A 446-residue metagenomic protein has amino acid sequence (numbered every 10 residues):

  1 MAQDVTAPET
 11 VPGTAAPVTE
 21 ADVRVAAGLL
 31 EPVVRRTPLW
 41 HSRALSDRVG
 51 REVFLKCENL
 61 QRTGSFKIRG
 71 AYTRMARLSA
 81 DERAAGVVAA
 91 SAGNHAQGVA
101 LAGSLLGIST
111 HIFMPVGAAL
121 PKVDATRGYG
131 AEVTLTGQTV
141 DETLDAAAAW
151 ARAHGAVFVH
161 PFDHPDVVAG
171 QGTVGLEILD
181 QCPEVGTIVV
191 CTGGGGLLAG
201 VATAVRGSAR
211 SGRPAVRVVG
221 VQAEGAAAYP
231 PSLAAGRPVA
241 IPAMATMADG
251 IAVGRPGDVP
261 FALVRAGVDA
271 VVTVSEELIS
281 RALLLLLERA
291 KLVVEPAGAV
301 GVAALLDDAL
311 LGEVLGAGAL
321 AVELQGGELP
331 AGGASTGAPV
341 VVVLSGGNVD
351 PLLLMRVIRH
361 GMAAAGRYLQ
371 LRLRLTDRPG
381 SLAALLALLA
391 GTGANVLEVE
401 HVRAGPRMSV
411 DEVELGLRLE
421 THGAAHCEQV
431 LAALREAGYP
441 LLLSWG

Functional and structural regions predicted by a protein language model:
M1-G446: PLP-dependent amino-acid enzyme catalytic core
